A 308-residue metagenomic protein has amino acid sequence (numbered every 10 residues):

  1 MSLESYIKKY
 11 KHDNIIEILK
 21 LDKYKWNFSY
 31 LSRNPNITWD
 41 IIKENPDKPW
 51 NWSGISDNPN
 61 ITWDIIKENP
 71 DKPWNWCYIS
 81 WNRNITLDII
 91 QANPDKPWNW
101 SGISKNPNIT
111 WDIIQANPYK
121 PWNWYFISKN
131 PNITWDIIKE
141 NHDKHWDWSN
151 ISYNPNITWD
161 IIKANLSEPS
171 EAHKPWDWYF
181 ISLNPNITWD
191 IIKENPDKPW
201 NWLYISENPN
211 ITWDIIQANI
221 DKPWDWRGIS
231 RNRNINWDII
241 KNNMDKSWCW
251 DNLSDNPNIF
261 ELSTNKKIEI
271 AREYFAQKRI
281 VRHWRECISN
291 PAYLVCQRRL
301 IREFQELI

Functional and structural regions predicted by a protein language model:
M1-I270: Alpha-helical scaffold segments
N265-I308: Calmodulin-binding IQ motif alpha-helix
